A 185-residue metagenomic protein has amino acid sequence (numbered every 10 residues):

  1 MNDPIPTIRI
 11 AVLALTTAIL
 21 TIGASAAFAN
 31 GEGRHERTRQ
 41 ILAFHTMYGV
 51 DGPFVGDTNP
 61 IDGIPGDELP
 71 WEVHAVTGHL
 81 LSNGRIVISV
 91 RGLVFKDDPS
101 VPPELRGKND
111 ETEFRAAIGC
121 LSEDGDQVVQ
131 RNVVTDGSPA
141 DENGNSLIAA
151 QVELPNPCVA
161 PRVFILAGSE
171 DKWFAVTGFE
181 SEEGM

Functional and structural regions predicted by a protein language model:
N2-V12: Bacterial N-terminal signal peptides that target proteins for export
V12-G23: Bacterial N-terminal signal peptides
S25-A29: Sec/Tat signal peptide C-region and signal peptidase I cleavage site
N30-H79, E182-M185: N-terminal segment immediately downstream of the Sec signal-peptide cleavage site in secreted/extracellular proteins
G63-R106, D110: Short, surface-exposed binding/anchoring microloops in extracellular/periplasmic proteins
I88, F114-A116, I148-A150: Hydrophobic residues positioned within well-ordered beta-strands of beta-sheet architectures
V101-G125: Extended low-complexity, serine/threonine- and proline-enriched intrinsically disordered segments
D124-M185: Helix-rich interaction surfaces within compact, conserved domain-sized segments that mediate assembly or partner
